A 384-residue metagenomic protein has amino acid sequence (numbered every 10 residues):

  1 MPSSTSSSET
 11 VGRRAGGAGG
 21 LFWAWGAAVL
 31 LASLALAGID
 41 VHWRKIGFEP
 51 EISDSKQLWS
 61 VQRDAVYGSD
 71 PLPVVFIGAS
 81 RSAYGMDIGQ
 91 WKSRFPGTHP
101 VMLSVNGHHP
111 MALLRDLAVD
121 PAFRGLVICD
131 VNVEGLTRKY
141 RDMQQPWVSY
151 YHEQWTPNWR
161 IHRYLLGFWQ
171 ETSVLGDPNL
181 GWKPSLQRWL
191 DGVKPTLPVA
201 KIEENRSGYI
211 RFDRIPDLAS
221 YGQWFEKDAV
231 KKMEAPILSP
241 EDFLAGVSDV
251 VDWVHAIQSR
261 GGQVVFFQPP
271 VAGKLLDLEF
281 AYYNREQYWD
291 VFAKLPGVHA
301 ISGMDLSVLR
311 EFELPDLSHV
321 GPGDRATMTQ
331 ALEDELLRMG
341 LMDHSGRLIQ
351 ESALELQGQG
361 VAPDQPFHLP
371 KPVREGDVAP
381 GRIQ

Functional and structural regions predicted by a protein language model:
M1-G20: N-terminal Lys/Arg-rich, disordered targeting/topogenic segments
G20-H42: Hydrophobic membrane-insertion alpha-helices, especially the h-region of bacterial N-terminal signal peptides
W43-Q62: Alpha-helical transmembrane signal-anchor/signal-peptide segments
W59-G89: Short extracytoplasmic
I77, R81-L165: Membrane-embedded segments
Q145-R260, L348-Q384: Secreted/periplasmic serine-hydrolase-like ester/acetyl group-modifying domain
V254-F280: Active-site segments of SGNH/GDSL-like serine hydrolases that catalyze O-acetyl group transfer/hydrolysis on lipids
A281, R285-G381: C-terminal regions of proteins
